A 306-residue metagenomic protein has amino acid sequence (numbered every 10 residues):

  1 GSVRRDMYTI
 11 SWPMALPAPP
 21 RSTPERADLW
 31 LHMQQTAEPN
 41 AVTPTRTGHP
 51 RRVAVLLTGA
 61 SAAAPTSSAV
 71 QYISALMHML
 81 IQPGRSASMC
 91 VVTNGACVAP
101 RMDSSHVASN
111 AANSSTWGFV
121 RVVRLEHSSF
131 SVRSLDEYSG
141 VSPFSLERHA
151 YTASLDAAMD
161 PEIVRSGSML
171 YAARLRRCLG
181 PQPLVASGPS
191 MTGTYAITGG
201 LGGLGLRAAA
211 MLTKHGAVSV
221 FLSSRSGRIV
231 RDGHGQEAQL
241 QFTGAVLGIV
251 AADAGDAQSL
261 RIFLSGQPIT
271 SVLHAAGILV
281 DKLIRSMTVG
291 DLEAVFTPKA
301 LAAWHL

Functional and structural regions predicted by a protein language model:
G1-M79, S86-V91, V98-A99, V132-S271: Flexible, low-complexity flanking/linker segments at catalytic domain boundaries
G59-P65, G277-D291: Conserved mid-core segment of classical short-chain dehydrogenase/reductases
C90-R121, L292: Catalytic loop of short-chain dehydrogenase/reductase
M102, G233, L283-R285: Conserved catalytic-core motifs of eukaryotic protein kinase domains, centered on the activation segment
V122-F130: Active-site-adjacent segment of SDR/Rossmann-fold oxidoreductases
H305-L306: Rossmann-fold NAD(P)-binding glycine/threonine-rich loop
